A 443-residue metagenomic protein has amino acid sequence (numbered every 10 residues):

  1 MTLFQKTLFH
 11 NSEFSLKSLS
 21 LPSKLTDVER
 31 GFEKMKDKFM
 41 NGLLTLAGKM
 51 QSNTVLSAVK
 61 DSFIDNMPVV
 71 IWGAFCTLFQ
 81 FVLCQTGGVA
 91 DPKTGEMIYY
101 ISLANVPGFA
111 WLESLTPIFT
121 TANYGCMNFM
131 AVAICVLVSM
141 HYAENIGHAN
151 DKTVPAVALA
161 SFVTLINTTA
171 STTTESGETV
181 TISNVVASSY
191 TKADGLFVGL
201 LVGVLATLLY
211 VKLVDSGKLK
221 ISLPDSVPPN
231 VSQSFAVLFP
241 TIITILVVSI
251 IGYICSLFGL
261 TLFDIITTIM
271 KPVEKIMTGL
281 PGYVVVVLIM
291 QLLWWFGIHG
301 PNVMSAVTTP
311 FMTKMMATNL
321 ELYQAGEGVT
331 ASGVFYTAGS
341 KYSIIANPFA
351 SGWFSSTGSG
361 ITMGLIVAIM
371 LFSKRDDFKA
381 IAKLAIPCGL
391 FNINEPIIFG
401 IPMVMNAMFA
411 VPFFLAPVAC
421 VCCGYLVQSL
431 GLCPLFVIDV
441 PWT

Functional and structural regions predicted by a protein language model:
H10-K34: Short, Lys/Arg-enriched N-terminal segments with co-localized hydrophobic residues within the first ~10-30 amino acids
F32-G88, T94, G108-A306, T318 (+2 more regions): Signature of multi-pass transmembrane helix bundles
K36-M50, V89-F109, E113, G326 (+4 more regions): Transmembrane alpha-helical segments and their short flanking loops that form helix-hairpins/helix-helix interfaces
P117-Y124, S343-S355: Individual transmembrane alpha-helix segments
D151-A156, N302-S305, I345-G352, D377-I386: The feature identifies polytopic integral membrane transport proteins across all domains of life
A158-T169, F311, M315, I393 (+1 more regions): Aromatic-anchored segments of alpha-helical transmembrane domains
E178, A187, T191-K218, L257 (+2 more regions): Juxtamembrane and boundary regions of transmembrane helices in multi-pass small-molecule transporters and channels
G282-N347: Acidic, glycine-rich loop-and-beta core segments that form the ion-binding/anion-interacting portion of active sites
